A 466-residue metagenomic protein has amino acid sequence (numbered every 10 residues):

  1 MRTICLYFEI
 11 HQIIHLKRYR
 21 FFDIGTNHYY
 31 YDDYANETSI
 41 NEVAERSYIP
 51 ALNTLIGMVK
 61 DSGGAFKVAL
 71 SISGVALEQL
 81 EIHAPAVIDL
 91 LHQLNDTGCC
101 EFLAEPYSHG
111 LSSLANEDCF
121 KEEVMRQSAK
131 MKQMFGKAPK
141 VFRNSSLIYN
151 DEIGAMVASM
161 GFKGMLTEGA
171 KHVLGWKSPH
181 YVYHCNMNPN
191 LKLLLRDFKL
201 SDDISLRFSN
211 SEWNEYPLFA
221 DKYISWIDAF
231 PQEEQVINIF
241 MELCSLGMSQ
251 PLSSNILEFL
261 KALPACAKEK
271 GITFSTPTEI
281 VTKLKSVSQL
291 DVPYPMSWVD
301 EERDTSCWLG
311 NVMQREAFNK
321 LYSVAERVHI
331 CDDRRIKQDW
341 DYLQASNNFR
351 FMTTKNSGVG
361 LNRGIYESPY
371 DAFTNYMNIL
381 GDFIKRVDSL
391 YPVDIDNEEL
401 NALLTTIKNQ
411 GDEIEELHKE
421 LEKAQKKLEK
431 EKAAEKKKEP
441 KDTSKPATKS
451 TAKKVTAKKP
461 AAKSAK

Functional and structural regions predicted by a protein language model:
M1-R46, Y181-V182, N186-L191, N210-S211 (+1 more regions): Active-site and substrate-binding clefts of carbohydrate-active enzymes
T3-F8, I14-K17, F21-N116, K140-R143 (+2 more regions): Short, well-structured secondary-structure segments
L52-I56, I88-H92, K121-M131, G154 (+3 more regions): Generic structural signal for well-ordered alpha-helices, preferentially at hydrophobic/aromatic core positions
N53-T54, I82-N95, L174-N188, L218-W226: Alpha-helical scaffolding within the catalytic cores of extracellular/periplasmic polymer-degrading hydrolases
G110-Q133, L195-P231, Q250-S253, T305 (+1 more regions): Alpha-helical scaffold elements lining the catalytic groove of polysaccharide deacetylases
L114-A115, V173-Y181, D203-I204, S286: Short, charged, surface-exposed secondary-structure boundary motifs
E122-H180, L246-L263: Catalytic domains of cell-wall/extracellular-matrix polysaccharide-remodeling enzymes, centered on de-N-acetylation
K426, K430-K466: Intrinsically disordered, polybasic Lys/Arg-rich low-complexity tracts
